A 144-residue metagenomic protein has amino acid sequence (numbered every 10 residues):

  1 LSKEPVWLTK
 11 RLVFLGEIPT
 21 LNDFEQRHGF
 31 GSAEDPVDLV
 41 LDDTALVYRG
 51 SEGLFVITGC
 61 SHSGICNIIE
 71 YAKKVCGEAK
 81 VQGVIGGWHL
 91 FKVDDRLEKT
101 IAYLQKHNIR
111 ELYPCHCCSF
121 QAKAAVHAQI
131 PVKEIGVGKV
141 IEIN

Functional and structural regions predicted by a protein language model:
L1-T44, E134-N144: Metallo-beta-lactamase
L41-A45, R49-V56, C60-G136: Cap/insert and terminal regions of metallo-dependent hydrolase folds
